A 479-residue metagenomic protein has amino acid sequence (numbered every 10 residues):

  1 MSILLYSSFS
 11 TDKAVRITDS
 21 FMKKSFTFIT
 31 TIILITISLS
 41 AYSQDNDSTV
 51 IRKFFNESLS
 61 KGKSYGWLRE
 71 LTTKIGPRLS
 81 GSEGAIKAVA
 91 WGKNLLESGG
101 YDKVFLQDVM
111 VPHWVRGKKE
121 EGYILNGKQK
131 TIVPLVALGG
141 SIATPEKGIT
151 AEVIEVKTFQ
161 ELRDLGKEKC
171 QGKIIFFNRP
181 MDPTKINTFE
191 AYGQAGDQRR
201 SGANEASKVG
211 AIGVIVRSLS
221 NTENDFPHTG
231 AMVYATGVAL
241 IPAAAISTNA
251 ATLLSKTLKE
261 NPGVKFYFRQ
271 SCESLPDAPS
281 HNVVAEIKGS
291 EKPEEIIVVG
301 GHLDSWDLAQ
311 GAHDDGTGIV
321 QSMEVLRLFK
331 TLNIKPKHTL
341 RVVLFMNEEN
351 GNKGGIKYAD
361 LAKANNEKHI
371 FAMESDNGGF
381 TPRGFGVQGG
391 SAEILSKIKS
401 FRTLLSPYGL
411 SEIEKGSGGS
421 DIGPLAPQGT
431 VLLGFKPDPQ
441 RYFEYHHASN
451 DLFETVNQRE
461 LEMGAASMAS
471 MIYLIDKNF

Functional and structural regions predicted by a protein language model:
D47-V50, L125-G127, P134, G140-K167 (+3 more regions): Soluble metallo-hydrolase cores and metallopeptidase-like ectodomains found primarily in the secretory/periplasmic
D47-V50, R69, T73-I186: Noncatalytic luminal/extracellular "stalk/propeptide" segments of secretory-pathway proteins
S48-S82, K119, F226-A231, D304 (+2 more regions): N-terminal capping segment at the start of a domain
I51-L59, T73-E83, E155, N187-A203 (+6 more regions): Second-shell loop/turn segments in exported
G66, R327-K353, A372: Short helix-loop-beta-strand segments that form the rim/entrance of peptidase-like active sites
T131-I132, E146, A243, A251-T252 (+3 more regions): Metal-dependent peptidase/peptidase-like ectodomains
I246, R327, T331, F443-F479: His/Asp/Glu-rich mid-to-C-terminal helical/loop segments that flank catalytic regions of hydrolases
